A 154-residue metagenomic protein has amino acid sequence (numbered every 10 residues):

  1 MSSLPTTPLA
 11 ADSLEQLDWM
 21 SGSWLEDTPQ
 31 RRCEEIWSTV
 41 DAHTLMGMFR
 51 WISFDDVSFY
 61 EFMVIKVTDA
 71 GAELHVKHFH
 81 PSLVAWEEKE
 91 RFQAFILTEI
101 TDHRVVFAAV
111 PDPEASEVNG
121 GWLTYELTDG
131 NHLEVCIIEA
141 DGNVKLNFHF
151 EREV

Functional and structural regions predicted by a protein language model:
S2-T6, E87-D102, L127-V154: Edge beta-strand at a domain terminus
S2-T7, L14, H75-S82: Short, basic/low-complexity N-terminal boundary segments at the transition from targeting/disordered tails
P8-S23, V67: N-terminal helix-cap/turn-to-beta initiation motif at the start of protein domains
E15-S21, F79, I138-A140: Short beta-strand segments and strand-loop junctions that repeat across beta-rich extracellular domains
E26-P111: Central antiparallel beta-sheet cores of small beta-barrel/beta-sandwich binding domains
T28-Q30, A115-G120, D141-N143: Glycine-centered tight beta-turn/hairpin loop motif at sheet-sheet or coil-to-beta transitions
C33-E35, E61, G121-L123, V144-F148: Short beta-strand segments
V106-W122: Charged, gly/pro-rich active-site loop segments
